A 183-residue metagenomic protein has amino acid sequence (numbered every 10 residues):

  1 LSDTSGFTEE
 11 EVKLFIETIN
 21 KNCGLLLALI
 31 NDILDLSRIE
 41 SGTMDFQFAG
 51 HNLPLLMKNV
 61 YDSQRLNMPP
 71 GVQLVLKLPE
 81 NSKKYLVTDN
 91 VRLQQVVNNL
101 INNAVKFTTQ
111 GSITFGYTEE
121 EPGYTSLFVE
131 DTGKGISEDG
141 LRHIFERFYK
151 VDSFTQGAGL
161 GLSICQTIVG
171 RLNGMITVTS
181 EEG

Functional and structural regions predicted by a protein language model:
K21-L26: Short alpha-helical segment of the dimerization/phosphotransfer core of two-component systems
S37-F48: Helix-loop junction within the histidine kinase core
Q47-D62, V75, Q94: A conserved beta-strand-to-alpha-helix junction within the catalytic ATP-binding
A104-V105: Short helix-loop "hinge" at the ATP-lid/N-box region of the Bergerat-fold HATPase_c
I136-F148: Short conserved segment of the HATPase_c
G161, C165: Short alpha-helical Gxxx[C/S/T] motif in the catalytic ATP-binding
